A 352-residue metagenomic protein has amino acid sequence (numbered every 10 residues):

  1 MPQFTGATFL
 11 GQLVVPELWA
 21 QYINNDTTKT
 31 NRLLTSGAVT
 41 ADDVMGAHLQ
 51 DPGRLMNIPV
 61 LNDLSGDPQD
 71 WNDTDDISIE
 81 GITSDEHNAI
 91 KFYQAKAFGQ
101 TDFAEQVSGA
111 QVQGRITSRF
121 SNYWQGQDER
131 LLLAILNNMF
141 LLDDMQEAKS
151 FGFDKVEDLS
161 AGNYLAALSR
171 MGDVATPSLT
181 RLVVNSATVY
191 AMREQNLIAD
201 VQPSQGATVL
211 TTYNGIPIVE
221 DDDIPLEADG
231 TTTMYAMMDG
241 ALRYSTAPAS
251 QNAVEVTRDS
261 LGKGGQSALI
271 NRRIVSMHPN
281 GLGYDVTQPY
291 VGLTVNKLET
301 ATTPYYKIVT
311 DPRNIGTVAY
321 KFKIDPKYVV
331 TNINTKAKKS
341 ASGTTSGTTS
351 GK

Functional and structural regions predicted by a protein language model:
M1-A89, G230, R243, T310-G347 (+1 more regions): N-terminal "assembly arms/tails" that initiate or stabilize quaternary assembly in self-assembling proteins
A38-M45, A166-L168, A253-V254: Short alpha-helical segments and helix-capping/turn motifs at coil-helix boundaries
I58, T83-E147, A175-P177, L182-V183 (+2 more regions): Long, contiguous amphipathic alpha-helices that act as assembly "spine/axial" helices in icosahedral shell and virion
L64, A104, T188-Y190, I224 (+1 more regions): Short loop/turn segments at secondary-structure transitions that flank enzyme active sites
G66-Q69, S108, A191-E194, D200-V201 (+3 more regions): Short helix/loop capping segments that flank catalytic or ligand/cofactor-binding pockets
F103-V174, T294-E299, P304-N314, Y320-K323 (+3 more regions): Alpha-helical scaffold segments that mediate packing/assembly in large oligomeric complexes
L141-I216: Extended, solvent-exposed, turn-rich assembly/linker loops in the middle of proteins
Y213-T310: Internal mixed-charge
